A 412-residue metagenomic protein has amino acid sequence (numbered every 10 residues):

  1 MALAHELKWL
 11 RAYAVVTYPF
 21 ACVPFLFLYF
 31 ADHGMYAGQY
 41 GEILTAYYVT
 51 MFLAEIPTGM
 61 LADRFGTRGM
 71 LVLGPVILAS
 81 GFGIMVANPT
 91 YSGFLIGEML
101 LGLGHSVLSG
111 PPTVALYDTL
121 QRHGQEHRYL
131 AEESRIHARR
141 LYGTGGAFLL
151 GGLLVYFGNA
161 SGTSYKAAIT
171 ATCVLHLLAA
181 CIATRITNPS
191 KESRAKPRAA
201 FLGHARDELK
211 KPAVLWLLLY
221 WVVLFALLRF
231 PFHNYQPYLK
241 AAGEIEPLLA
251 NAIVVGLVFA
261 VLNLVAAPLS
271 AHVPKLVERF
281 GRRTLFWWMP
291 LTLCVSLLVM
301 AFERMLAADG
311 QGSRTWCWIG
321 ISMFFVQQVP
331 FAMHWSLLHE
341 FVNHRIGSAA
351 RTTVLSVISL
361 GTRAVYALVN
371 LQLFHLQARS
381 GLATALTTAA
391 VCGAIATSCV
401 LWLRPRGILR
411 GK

Functional and structural regions predicted by a protein language model:
M1-A4, T187-L219: Juxtamembrane intracellular "pre-TM" segments in multi-pass secondary transporters
M1-L53, V86, A213-L249, V254-F259: Helix-loop boundary and gating motifs at the non-cytosolic
T50-L53, G146, V255-E278: Transmembrane alpha-helices of Major Facilitator/SLC transporters
F52-P89: Conserved MFS/SLC helix-loop-helix module at the cytosolic interface between two early adjacent transmembrane helices
V76-T90, F94, L291-G312: C-terminal ends and interior cores of transmembrane alpha-helices in multi-pass membrane transporters/permeases
M99-R140: Cytoplasmic helix-loop-helix junction between adjacent transmembrane helices in 12-TM secondary transporters
T144-I169, P237-P247, P274-K275, Y366-T388: Transmembrane alpha-helix termini and helix-breaking/packing motifs in multi-pass membrane transporters
Y165, V174-P197, W402-K412: Helix-loop junctions on the cytosolic side of multi-pass membrane transporters, especially the intracellular loop
